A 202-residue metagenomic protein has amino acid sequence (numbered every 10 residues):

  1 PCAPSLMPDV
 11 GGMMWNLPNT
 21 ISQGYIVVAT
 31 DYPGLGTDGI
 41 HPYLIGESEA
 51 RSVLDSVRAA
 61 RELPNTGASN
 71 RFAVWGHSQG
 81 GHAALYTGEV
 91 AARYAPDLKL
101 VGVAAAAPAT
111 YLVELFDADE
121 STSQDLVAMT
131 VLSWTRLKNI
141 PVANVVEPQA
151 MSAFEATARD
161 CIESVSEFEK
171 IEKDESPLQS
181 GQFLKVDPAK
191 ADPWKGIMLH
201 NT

Functional and structural regions predicted by a protein language model:
P1-G24: Short, surface-exposed "cap/lid" segments of acyl-processing enzymes
I26, D31-L35: Short beta-to-alpha linker loops that shape the active-site pocket of alpha/beta-hydrolase fold enzymes
G34-L44: Glycine-rich "HGGG/HGxG" loop immediately N-terminal to the catalytic nucleophile of the alpha/beta-hydrolase
Y43-N65: Alpha/beta-hydrolase active-site loop
R58-H77, Y94-K99: Gly/Ser-rich "nucleophile elbow"/oxyanion-hole loop immediately N-terminal to the catalytic nucleophile in hydrolases
G76-A84: Gly/Ala-rich beta-loop-alpha elbow adjacent to hydrolase catalytic centers
A95-T110: A conserved short beta-strand
A106-T202: Accessory cap/linker subdomain of secreted extracellular hydrolases
